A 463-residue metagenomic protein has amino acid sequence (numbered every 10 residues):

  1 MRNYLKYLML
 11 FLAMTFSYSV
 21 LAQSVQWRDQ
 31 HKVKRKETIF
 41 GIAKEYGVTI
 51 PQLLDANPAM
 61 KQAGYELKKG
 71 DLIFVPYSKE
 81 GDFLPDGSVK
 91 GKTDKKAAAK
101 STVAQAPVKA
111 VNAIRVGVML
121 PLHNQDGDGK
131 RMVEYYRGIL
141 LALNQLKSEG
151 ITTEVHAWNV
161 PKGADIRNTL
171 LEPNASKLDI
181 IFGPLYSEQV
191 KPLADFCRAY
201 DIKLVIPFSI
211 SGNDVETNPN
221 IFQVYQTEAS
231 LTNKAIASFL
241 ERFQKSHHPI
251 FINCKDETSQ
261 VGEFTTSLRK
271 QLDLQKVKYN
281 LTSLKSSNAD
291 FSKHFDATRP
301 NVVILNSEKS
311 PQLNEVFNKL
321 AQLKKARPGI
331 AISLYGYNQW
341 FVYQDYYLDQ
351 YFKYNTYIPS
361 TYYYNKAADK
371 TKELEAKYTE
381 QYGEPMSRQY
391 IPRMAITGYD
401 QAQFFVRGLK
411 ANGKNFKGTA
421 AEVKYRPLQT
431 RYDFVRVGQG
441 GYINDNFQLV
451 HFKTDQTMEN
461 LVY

Functional and structural regions predicted by a protein language model:
R2-L8, Q23-Q52, A56-Y463: Extracytosolic ligand-binding ectodomains
F11-M14: Short, linear, compositionally biased motifs with a strong N-terminal bias
S17-Y18: N-terminal signal peptide c-region/cleavage motif recognized by signal peptidases
